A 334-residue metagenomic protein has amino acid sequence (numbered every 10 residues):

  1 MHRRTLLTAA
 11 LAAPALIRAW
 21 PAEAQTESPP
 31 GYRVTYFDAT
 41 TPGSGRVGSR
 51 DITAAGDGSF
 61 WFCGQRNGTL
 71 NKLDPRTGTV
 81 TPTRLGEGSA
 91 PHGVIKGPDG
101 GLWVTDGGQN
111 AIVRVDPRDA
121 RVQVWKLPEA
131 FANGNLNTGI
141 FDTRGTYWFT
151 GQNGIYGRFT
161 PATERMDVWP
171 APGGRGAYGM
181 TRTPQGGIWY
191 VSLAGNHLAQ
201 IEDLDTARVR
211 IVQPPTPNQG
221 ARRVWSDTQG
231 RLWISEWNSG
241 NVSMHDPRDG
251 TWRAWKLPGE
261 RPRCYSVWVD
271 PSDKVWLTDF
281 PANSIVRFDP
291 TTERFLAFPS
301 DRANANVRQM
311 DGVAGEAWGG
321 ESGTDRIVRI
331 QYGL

Functional and structural regions predicted by a protein language model:
T5-A24: N-terminal export signals
E27-S44: A short helix->beta-strand "capping" segment at the edge of beta-propeller domains
T35-A39, T81-L85, Q123-L127, D167-A171 (+3 more regions): Beta-propeller fold detector
G43-G56, E87-P98, A130-R144, G174-Q185 (+3 more regions): Beta-rich, blade/repeat-based domains predominating in secreted/periplasmic proteins but also intracellular
F62-R66, V104-G108, Y147-N153, Y190-A194 (+3 more regions): Conserved beta-strand positions in repeat-built beta-propeller and related beta-rich domains
T69-N71, A111-V113, I155-G157, H197-Q200 (+3 more regions): A short loop-to-beta-strand structural motif that recurs across blades of beta-propeller domains
D74-G78, D116-A120, T160-E164, E202-T206 (+3 more regions): Short loop/turn segments that connect beta-strands within beta-propeller blades
V307-L334: Blade-level signature of beta-propeller repeat domains, shared across WD40, Kelch, NHL, RCC1 and BNR/Asp-box propellers
